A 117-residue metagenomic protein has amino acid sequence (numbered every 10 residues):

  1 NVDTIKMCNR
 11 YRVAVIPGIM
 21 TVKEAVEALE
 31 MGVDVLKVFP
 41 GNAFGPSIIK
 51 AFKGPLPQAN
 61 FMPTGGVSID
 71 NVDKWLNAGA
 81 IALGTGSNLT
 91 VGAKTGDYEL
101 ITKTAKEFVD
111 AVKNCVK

Functional and structural regions predicted by a protein language model:
N1, P17-V22, G41-A43, M62-I69: Glycine-rich beta-to-alpha transition loops that act as phosphate-gripper elements at the mouths of alpha/beta enzyme
N1-T4, V38-P46, A78-I101: Glycine-rich phosphate-binding active-site loops on the catalytic face of alpha/beta enzymes
N1-V22, M31: Glycine/small-residue-rich loop that forms an oxyanion/phosphate-binding "nest" at active or ligand-binding sites
D3, V15, P46-L56, F61: CoA-thioester-processing core
C8-R12, L76, G92-K117: C-terminal helical cap(s) of enzyme catalytic domains, especially alpha/beta-barrels
A14-I16, D34-K37, Q58-M62, A82: Structural preference for beta-strand elements that scaffold enzyme active sites
K23-M31, I48, V67-L83: Catalytic cores of alpha/beta
